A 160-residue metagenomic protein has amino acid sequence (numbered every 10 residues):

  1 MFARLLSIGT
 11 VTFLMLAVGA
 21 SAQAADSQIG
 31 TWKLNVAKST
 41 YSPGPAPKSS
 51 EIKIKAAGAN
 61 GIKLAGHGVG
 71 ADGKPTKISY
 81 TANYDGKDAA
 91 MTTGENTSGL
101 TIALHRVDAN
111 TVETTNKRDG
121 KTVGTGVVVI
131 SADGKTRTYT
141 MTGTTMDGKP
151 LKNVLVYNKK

Functional and structural regions predicted by a protein language model:
M1-T10: Bacterial N-terminal signal peptides that target proteins for export
V11-T12, D108: General secondary-structure edge motif
M15-A22: C-terminal segment of classical bacterial N-terminal signal peptides
Q23-K160: Hydrophobic small-molecule pocket/channel-lining residues, especially in calycin-type beta-barrels
